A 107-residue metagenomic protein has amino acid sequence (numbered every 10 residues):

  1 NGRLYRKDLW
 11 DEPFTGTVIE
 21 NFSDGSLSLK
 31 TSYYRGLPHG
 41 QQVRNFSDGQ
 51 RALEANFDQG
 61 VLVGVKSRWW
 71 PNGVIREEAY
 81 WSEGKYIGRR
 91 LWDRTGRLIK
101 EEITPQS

Functional and structural regions predicted by a protein language model:
N1-S107: Glycine/tyrosine- and acidic-biased, solvent-exposed loop/turn segments at the edges of beta-strands
